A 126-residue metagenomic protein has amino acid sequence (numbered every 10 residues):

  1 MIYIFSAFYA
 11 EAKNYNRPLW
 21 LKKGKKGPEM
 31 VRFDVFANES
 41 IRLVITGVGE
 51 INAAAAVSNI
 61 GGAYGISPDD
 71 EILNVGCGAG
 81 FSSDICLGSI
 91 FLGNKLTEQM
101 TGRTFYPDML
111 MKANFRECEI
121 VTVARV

Functional and structural regions predicted by a protein language model:
M1-Y3, I41-R42: Short active-site oxyanion
I2-G27: N-terminal beta1-alpha1 ligand-phosphate binding loop
K26-V126: Glycine-rich phosphate- or other oxyanion-binding loops that anchor nucleotides, phosphorylated ligands
